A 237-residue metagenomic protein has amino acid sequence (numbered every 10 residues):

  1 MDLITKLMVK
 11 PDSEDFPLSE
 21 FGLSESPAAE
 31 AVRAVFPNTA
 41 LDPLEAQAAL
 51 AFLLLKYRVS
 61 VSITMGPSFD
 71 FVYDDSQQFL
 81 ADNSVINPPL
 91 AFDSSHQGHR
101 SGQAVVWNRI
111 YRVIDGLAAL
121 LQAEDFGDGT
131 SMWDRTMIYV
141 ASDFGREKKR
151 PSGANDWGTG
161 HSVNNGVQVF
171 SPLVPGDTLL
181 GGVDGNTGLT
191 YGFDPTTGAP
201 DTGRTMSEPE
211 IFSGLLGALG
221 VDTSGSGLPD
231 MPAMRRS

Functional and structural regions predicted by a protein language model:
M1-D128: Anion-binding catalytic surfaces of enzymes that hydrolyze or transfer phosphate/sulfate esters
V72-Y73, Q77-S237: Feature marks hydrolase-like catalytic cores characterized by long aromatic- and Gly/Pro-rich stretches
